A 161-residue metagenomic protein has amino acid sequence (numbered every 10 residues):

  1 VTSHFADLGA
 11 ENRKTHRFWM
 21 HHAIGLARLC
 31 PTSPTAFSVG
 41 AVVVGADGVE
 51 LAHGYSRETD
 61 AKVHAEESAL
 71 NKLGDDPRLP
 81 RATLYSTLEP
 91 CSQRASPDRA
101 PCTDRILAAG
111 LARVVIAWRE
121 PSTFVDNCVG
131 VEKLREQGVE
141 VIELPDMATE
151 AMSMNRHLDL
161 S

Functional and structural regions predicted by a protein language model:
V1-F18, Q137-L144: Catalytic cores of nucleic-acid editing and processing enzymes, centered on the cytidine/adenosine deaminase
H4-L8, D47-S56: Glycine/charged-rich beta-loop-alpha catalytic/anionic-binding loops adjacent to active sites
L8-T35: Short, basic/aromatic recognition patches
T35-V39, V63: Short, basic and Ser/Thr-rich N-terminal targeting/leader segments
S38-G48: Short beta-strand scaffold segments in enzyme catalytic cores
E50-A151: Zn2+-dependent cytidine deaminase-like catalytic core
H157-S161: Phosphate/diphosphate-binding glycine-rich loops and adjacent basic-rich segments that engage nucleotide
